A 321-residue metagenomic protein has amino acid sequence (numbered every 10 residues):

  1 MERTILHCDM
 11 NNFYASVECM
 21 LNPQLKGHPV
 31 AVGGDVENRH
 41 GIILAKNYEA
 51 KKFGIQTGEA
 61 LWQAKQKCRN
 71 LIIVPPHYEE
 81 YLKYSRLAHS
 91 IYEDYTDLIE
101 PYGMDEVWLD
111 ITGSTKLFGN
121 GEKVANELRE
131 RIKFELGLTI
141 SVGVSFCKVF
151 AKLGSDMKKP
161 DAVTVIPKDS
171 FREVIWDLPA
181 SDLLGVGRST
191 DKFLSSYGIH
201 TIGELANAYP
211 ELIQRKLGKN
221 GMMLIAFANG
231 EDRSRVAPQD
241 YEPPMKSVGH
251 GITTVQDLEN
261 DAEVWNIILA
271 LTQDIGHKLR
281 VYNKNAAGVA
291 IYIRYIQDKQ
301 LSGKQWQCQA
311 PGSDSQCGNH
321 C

Functional and structural regions predicted by a protein language model:
M1-N229, V236-Q239, H277: Gly/Gly-Pro- and Ser/Thr-rich, intrinsically disordered tail segments characteristic of DNA damage-repair and tolerance
H7, T190, S195-C321: DNA-contacting surface of Y-family translesion DNA polymerases
